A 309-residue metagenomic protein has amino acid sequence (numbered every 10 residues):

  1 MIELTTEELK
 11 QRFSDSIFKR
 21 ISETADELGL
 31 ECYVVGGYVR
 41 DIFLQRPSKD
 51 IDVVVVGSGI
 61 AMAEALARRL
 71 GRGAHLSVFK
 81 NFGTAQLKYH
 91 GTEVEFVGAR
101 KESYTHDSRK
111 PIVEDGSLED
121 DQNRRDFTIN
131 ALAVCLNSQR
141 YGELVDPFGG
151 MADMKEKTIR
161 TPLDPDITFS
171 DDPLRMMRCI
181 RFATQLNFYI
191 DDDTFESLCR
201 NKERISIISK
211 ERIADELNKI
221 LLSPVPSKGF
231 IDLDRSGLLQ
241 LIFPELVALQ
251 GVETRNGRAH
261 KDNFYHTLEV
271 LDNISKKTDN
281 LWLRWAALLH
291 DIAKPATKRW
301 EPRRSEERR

Functional and structural regions predicted by a protein language model:
M1-R309: Catalytic cores of the polymerase beta-like nucleotidyltransferase superfamily and closely associated nucleotide
